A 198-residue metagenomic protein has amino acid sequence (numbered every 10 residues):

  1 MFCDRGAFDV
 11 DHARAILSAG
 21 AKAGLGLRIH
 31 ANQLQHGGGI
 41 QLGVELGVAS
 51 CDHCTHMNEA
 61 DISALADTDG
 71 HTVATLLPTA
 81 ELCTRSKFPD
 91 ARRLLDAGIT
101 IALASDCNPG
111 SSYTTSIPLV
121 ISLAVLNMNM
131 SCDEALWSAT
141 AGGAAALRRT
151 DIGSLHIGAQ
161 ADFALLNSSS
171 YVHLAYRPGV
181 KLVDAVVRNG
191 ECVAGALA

Functional and structural regions predicted by a protein language model:
M1-G38, C107: Metal-coordinating catalytic core of metallo-dependent amide/deamination hydrolases
F2, H30-N32, T75-L77, A104 (+1 more regions): Generic beta-strand/beta-sheet core signal
D4, C54-H56, S169, E191: Flexible loop residues that form catalytic and substrate-binding hotspots at small-molecule/glycan-binding clefts
G6, S116, S170-Y171: Intrinsic-disorder/low-complexity, polar/charged segments
H12, G26, H36-S154, V193: Active-site-adjacent C-terminal substructures of enzyme catalytic domains
A139-A141, Q160-A198: C-terminal cap of metal-dependent C-N hydrolases
